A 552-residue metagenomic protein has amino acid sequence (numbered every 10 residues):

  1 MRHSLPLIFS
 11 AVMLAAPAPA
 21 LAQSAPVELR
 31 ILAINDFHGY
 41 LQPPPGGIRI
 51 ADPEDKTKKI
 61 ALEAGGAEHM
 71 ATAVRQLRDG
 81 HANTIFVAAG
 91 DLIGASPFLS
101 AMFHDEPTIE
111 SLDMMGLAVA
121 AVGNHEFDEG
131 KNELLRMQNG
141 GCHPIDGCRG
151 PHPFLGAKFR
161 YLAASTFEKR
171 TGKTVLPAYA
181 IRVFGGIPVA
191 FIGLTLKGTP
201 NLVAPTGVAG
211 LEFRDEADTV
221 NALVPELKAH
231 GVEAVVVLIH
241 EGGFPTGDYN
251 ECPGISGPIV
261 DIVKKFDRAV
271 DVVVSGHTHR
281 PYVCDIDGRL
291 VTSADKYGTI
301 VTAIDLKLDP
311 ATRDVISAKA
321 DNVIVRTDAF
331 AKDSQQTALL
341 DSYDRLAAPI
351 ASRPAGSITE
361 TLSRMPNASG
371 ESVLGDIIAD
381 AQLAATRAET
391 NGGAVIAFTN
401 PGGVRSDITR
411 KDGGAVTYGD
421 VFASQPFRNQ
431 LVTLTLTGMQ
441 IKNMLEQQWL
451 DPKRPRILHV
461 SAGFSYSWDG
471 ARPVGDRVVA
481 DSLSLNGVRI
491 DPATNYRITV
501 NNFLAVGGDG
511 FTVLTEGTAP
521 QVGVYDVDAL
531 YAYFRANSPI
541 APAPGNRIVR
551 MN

Functional and structural regions predicted by a protein language model:
M1, A15-P17, T299-V301, R472: Generic low-polarity alpha-helical segments
R2-L21: Gram-negative bacterial Sec-dependent N-terminal signal peptides
P6, P19, I192, L504-A505: A composition-driven signal for long, intrinsically disordered, charge-rich low-complexity tracts
A22-A329, V373-A384, A394-A397, T433-T435 (+5 more regions): Acidic, metal/ion-coordinating pockets
Q23-I34, K58-A67, R75-H81, K228 (+2 more regions): Non-catalytic terminal accessory segments
